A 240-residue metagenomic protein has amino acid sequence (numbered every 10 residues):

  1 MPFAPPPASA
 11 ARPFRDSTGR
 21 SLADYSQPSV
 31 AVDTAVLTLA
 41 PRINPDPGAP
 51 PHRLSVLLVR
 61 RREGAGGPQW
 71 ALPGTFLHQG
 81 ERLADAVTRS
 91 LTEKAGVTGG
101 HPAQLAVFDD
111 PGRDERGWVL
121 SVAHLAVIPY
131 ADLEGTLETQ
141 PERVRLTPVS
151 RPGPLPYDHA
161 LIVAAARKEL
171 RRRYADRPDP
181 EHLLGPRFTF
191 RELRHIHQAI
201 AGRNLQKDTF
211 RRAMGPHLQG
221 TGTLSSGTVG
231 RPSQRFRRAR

Functional and structural regions predicted by a protein language model:
P2-D33: Acidic, metal-coordinating catalytic segment for phosphate/diphosphate chemistry, firing primarily on the Nudix
A23-W70: N-terminal strand-loop-strand
P28-V32, P51-S55, A84-T88, T92-Q140 (+4 more regions): Active-site segment of metal-dependent pyrophosphate-handling enzymes, primarily the Nudix hydrolase catalytic core
A35-L37, H124-L125, F236: Conserved hydrophobic/aromatic positions in well-ordered beta-strands
P50-V97, Y174-Q198: Conserved Nudix-box catalytic region and its N-terminal flanking loop in Nudix hydrolases and closely related
A123-A126, G135-Y174, L183-Q198, T209-G215: NUDIX/MutT-family hydrolases
N204-G222: Charge-enriched amphipathic alpha-helical scaffolds
L218-R240: Long, intrinsically disordered, low-complexity Ser/Thr/Pro-rich regulatory/activation regions of nuclear proteins
